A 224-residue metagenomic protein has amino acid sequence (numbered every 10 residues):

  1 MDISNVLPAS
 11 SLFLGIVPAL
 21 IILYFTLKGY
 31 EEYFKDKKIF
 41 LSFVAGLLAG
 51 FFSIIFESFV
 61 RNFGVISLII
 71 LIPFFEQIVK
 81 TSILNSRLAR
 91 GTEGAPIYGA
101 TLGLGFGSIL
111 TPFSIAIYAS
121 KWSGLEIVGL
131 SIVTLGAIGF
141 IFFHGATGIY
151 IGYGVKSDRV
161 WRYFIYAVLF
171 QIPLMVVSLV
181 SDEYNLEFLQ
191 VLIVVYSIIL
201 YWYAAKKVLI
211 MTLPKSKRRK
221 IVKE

Functional and structural regions predicted by a protein language model:
M1-E224: Hydrophobic alpha-helical segments at protein termini of multi-pass membrane proteins
